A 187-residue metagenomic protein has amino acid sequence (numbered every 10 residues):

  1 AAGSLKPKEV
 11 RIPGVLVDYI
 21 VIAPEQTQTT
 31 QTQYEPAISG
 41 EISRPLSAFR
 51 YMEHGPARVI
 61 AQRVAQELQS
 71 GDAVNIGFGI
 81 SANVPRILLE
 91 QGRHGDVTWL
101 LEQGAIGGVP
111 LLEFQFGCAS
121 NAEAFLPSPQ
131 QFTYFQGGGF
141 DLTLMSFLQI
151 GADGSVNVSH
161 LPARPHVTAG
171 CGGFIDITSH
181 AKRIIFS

Functional and structural regions predicted by a protein language model:
A1-P45, E113-S187: Conserved phosphate- and dinucleotide-binding cores of soluble alpha/beta proteins, encompassing both enzyme active
S43-A124, S128: N-terminal active-site beta-alpha-beta segment that forms phosphate/nucleotide-binding and substrate-recognition loops
